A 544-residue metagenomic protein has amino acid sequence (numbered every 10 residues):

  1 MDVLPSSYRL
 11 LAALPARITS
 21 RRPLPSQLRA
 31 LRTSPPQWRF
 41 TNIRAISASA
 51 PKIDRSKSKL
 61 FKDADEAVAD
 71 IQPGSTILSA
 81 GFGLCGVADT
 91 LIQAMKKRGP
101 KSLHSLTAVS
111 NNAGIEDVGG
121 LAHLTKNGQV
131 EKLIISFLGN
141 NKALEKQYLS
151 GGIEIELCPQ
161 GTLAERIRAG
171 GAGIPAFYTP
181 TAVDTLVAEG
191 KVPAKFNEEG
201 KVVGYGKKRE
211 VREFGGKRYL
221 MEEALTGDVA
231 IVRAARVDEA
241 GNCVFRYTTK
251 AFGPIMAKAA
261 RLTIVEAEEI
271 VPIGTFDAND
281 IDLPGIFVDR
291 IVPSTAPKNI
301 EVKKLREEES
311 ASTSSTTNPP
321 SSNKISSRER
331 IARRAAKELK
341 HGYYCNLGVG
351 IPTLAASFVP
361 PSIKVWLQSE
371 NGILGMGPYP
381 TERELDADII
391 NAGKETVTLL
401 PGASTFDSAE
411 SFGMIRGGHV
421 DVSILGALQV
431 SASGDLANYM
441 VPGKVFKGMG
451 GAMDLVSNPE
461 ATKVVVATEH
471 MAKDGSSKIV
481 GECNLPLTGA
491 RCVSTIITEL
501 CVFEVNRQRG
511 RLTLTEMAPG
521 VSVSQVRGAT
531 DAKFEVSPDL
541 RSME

Functional and structural regions predicted by a protein language model:
M1-S56: N-terminal mitochondrial targeting presequence
W38-A108, E307-Y344, K364-V365: N-terminal glycine-/serine-/threonine-rich phosphate-binding loop
R55-K62, V68, G83-G99, I115-T125 (+2 more regions): Conserved phosphate- and dinucleotide-binding cores of soluble alpha/beta proteins, encompassing both enzyme active
A108-S110, V265, L367, V466: Structural beta-sheet core signal
V109, W366-P380: Catalytic or ion-translocation cores adjacent to nucleophile or general acid/base/metal-coordination motifs in diverse
A122-H123, A356-F358: Short, T/G/N/S-enriched strand-turn elements that build extracellular solenoid repeat scaffolds
G350-T353: Substrate-recognition/specificity elements adjacent to catalytic centers across diverse enzyme folds
